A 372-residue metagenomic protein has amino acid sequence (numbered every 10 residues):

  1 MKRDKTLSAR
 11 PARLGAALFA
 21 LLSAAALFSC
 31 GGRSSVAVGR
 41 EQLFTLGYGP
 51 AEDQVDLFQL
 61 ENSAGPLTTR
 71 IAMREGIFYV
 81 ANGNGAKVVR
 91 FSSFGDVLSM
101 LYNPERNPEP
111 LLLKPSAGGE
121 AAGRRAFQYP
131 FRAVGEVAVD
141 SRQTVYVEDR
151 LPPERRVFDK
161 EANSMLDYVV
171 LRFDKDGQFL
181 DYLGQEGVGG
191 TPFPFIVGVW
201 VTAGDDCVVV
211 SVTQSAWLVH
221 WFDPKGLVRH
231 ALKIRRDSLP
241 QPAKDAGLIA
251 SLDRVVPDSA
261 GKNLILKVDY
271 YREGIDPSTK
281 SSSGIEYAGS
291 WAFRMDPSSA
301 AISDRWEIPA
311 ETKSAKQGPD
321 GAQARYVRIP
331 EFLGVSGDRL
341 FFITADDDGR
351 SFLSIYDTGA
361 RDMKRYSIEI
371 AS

Functional and structural regions predicted by a protein language model:
M1-R10: N-terminal secretory signal peptides that target proteins for export/translocation
A9-A12, S29: Compositionally biased, intrinsically disordered low-complexity segments enriched in polar/proline residues
G15-A26: Bacterial N-terminal signal peptides
C30-S372: Eukaryotic scaffold repeat domains enriched in small/polar residues
